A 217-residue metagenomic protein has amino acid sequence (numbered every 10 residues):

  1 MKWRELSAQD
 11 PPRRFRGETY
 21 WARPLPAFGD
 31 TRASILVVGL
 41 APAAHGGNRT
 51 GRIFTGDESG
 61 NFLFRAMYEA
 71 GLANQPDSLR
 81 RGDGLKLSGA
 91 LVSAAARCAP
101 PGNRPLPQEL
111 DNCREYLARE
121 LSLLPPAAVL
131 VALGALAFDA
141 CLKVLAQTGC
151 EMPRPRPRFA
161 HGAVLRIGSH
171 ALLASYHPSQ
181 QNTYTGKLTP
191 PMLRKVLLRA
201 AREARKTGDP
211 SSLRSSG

Functional and structural regions predicted by a protein language model:
M1-F159, A163-R205: A polyanion-binding, active-site-adjacent surface
P210-S212: N-terminal basic, low-structured, amphipathic or hydrophobic segments
S216-G217: A cross-taxon signal for low-complexity, glycine/charged-rich
